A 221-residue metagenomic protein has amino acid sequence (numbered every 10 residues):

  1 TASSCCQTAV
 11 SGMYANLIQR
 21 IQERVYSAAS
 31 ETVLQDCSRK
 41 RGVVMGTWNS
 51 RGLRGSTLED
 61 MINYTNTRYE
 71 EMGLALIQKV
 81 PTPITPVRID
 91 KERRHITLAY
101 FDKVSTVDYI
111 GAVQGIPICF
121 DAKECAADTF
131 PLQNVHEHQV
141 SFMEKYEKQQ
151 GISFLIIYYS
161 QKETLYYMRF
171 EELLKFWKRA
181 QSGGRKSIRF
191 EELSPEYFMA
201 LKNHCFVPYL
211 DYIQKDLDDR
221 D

Functional and structural regions predicted by a protein language model:
A2-A9: Extreme N-terminal basic, low-complexity initiation segments that serve as generic localization/processing leaders
V10-Y100: Acidic-basic catalytic patches of nuclease active cores, encompassing PD-(D/E)XK and other metal-cofactor nuclease
V44-T82, F170-D221: Helix-rich interaction surfaces within compact, conserved domain-sized segments that mediate assembly or partner
I89-H95, D121-T129: Short, basic, glycine/proline-bearing loop/turn elements
D102-T106, Q114-P117, K148-Q150: Short connector loops at helix/strand junctions that flank enzyme active sites, especially segments positioning acidic
D108-A127: Conserved catalytic cores of phosphodiester-cleaving nucleases, focusing on short active-site segments
K123-Q149: Mg2+/Mn2+-dependent nuclease catalytic core
E144-L174: Nucleic-acid nuclease catalytic cores
